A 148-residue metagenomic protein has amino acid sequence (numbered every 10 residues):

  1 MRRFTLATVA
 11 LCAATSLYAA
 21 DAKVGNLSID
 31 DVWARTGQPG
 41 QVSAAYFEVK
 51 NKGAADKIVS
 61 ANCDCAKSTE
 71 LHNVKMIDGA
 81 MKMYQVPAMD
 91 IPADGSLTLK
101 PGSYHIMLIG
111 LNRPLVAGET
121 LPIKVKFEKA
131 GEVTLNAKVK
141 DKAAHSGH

Functional and structural regions predicted by a protein language model:
F4-A13: Sec-dependent N-terminal signal peptides
A14-A19: N-terminal signal peptide c-region/cleavage motif recognized by signal peptidases
A20-H148: Compact, glycine-rich, soluble single-domain proteins
